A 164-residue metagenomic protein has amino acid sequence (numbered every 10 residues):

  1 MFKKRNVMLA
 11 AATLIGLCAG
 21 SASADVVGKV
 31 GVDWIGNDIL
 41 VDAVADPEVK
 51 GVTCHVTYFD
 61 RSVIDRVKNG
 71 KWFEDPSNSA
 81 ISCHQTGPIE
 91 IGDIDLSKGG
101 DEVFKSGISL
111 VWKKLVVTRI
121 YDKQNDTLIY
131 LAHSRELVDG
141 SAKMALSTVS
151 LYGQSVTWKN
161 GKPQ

Functional and structural regions predicted by a protein language model:
M1-L9: Bacterial N-terminal signal peptides that target proteins for export
L9-A11, N37, K50, D126: Residues at beta-strand starts and edge strands
A10-C18: Bacterial N-terminal signal peptides
G20-A24: Sec/Tat signal peptide C-region and signal peptidase I cleavage site
D25-S77, S82: N-terminal secretory signal peptides
A43, V56, Q85, I120 (+1 more regions): Hydrophobic side chains in beta-strands
F59-V111: Structured domain cores in non-transmembrane regions
I89-Q164: Low-complexity intrinsically disordered segments
